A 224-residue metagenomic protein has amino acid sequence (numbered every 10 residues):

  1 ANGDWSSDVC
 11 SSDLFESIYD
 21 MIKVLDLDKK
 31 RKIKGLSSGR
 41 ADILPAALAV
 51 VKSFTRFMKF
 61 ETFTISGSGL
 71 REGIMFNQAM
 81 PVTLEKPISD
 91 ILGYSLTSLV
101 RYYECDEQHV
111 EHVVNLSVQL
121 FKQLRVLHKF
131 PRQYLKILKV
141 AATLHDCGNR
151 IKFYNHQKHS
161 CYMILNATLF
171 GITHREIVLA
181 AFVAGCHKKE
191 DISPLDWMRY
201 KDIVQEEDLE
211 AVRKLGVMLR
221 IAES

Functional and structural regions predicted by a protein language model:
A1, S6-A222: Helical "lid/coupling" subdomains associated with nucleotide-phosphate turnover
